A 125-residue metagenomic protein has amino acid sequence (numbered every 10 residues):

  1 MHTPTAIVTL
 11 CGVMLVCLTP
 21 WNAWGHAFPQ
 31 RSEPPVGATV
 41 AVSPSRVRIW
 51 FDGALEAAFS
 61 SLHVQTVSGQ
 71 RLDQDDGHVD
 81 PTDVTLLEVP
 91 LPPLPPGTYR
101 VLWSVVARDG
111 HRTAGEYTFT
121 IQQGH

Functional and structural regions predicted by a protein language model:
M1-L10: Bacterial N-terminal signal peptides that target proteins for export
G12-V13, A23: Cleavable N-terminal signal peptides
W24-S43: N-terminal edge beta-strand
V42, R46-G53, G110-H125: Extended, polar beta-sheet/loop recognition surfaces of beta-rich domains that mediate binding to diverse ligands
V47, G53-D75: Short, surface-exposed alpha-helix to beta-strand junction/turn motifs within ectodomains of secreted and cell-envelope
P90, P95-V101, G115: A glycine-anchored, Pro-Gly-centered beta-turn/N-cap motif
